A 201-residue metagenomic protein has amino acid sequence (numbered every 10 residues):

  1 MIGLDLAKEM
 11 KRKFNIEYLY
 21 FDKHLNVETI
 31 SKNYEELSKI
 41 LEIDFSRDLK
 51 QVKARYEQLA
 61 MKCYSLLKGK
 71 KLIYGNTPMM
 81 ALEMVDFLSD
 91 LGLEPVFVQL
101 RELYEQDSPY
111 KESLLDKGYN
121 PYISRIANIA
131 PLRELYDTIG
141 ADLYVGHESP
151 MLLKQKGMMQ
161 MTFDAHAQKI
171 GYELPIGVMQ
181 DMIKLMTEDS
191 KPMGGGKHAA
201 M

Functional and structural regions predicted by a protein language model:
M1-M201: An N-terminal assembly and electron-transfer interface module characteristic of large anaerobic redox and radical
